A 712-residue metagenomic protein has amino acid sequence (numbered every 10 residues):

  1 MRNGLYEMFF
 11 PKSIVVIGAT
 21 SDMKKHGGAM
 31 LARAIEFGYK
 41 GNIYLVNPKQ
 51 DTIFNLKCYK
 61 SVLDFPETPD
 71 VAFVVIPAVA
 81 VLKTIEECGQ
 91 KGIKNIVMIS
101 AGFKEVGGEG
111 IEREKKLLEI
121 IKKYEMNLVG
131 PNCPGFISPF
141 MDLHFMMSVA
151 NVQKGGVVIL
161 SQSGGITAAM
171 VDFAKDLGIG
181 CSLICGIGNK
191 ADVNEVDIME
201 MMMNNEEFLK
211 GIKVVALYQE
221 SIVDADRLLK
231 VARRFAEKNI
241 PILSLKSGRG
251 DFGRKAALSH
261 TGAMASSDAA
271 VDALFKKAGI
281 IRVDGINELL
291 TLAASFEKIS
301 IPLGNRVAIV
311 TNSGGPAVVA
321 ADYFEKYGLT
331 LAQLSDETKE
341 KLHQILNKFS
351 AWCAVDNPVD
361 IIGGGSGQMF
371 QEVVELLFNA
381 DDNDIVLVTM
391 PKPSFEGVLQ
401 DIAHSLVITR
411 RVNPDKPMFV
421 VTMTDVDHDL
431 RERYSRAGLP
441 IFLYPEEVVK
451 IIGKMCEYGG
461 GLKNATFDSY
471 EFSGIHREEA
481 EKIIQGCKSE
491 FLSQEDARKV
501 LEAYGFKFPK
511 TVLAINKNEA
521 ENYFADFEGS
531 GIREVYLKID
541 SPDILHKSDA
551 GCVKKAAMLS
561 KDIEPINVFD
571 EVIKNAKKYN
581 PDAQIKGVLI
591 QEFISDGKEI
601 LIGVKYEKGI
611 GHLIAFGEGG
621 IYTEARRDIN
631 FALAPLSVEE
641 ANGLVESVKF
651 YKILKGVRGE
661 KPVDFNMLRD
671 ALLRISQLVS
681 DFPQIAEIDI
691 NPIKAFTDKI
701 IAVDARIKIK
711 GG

Functional and structural regions predicted by a protein language model:
M1-G712: Catalytic-core regions of core metabolic enzymes, especially those transforming organic acids/acyl-group intermediates
